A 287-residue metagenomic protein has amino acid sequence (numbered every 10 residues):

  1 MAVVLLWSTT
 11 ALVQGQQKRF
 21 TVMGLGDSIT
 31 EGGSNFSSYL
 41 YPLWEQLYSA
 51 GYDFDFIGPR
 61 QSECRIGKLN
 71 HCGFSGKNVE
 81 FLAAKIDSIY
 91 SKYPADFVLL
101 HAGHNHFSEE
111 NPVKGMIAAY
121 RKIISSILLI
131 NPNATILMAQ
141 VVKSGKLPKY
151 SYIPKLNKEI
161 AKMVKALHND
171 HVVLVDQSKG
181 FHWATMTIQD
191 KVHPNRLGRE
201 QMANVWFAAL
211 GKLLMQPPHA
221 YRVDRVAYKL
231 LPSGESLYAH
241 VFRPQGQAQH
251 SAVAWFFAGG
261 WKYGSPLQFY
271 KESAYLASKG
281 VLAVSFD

Functional and structural regions predicted by a protein language model:
M1-Q17: Bacterial Sec-dependent N-terminal signal peptides
F20-M23, I29-A118, K149-K158: Conserved SGNH/GDSL esterase-like catalytic core that processes O-acyl groups on lipids and polysaccharides
S28-G32, R60-I66, G103-E109, V141-L147 (+4 more regions): Solvent-exposed loop/turn segments at secondary-structure junctions within structured extracellular/periplasmic domains
D55, A252, G280-D287: A fold-wide structural signal in alpha/beta-hydrolase
H71-S75, V142-P217: Catalytic His-Asp segment of secreted/periplasmic serine-dependent ester chemistry enzymes
P217-Q247: N-terminal cap/lid segment of alpha/beta-hydrolase-fold proteins
H250-G259: Short beta-strand element of the alpha/beta-hydrolase
L267-V284: Short amphipathic alpha-helix adjacent to the substrate-entry channel of hydrolases
